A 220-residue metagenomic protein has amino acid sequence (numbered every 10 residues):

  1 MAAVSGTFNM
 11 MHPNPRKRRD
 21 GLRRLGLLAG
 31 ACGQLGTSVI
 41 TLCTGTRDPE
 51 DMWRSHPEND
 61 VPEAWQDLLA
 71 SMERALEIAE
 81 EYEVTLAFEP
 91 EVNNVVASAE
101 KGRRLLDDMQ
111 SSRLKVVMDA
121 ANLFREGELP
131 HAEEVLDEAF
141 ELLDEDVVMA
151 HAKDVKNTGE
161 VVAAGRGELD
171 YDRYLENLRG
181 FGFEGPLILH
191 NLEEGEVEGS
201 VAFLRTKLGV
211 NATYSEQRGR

Functional and structural regions predicted by a protein language model:
M1-A3, H12-P13: N-terminal glycine-rich cofactor-binding segment that shapes the pocket for flavin-like pterin cofactors
A3-G6, L42, E83-P90, M118-A120 (+2 more regions): Short beta-strands and strand-loop turn motifs
A3-S5, E50-D51, R74-I78, M149-A150 (+1 more regions): Short, flexible segments with low predicted structural confidence
T7, R54, V61, F88-E91 (+4 more regions): Residues at structural and domain junctions
T7-M10, T46-E50, N94, F124 (+2 more regions): Feature marks short, surface-exposed loop/turn motifs that line or immediately flank catalytic pockets and channel
M11-M118, Y214: Active-site acidic/histidine proton-transfer and metal-coordination neighborhood in alpha/beta enzyme cores
P15, G36-S38, E73, S98-R220: Histidine-acidic metal/acid-base catalytic patches
